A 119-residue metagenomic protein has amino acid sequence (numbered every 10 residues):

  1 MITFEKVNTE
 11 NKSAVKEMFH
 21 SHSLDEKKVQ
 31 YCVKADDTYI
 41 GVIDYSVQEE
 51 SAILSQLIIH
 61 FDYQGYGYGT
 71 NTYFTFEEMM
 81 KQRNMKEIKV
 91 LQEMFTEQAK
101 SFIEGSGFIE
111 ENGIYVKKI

Functional and structural regions predicted by a protein language model:
M1-T9: Conserved N-terminal entry element of GNAT/NAT acetyltransferase domains
V29-G41: Conserved beta-hairpin
T38-S46, I53-I58: Conserved beta-strand in the GNAT
L57-G65: A short, internal acetyl-CoA/4′-phosphopantetheine-binding micro-motif in the GNAT/acyltransferase core
G65-E78, G105: Conserved acetyl-CoA-binding loop-helix of GNAT-fold acetyltransferases
K86: Short acidic/polar active-site loop segments enriched in Thr and Asp
V90-K100: Conserved beta-strand-loop-alpha-helix junction that forms the acyl-donor binding cleft
I103-G113: Conserved acetyl-CoA-binding loop of GNAT-fold acetyltransferases
